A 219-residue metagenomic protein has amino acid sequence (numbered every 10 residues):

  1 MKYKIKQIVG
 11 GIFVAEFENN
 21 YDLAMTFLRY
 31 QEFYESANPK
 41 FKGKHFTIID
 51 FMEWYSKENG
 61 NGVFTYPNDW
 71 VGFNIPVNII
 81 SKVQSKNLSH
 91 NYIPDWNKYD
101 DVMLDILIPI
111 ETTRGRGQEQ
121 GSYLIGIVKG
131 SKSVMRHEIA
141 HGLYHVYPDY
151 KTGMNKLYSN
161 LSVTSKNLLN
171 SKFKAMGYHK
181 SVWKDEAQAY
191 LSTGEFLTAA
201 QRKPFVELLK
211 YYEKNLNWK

Functional and structural regions predicted by a protein language model:
M1-S122, K219: A metal-dependent hydrolase signature that marks the N-terminal structural subdomain at the beginning of catalytic folds
V9, F13, Y99-L124, Y158-K219: Metalloprotease/metallohydrolase-associated module, dominated by Zn2+-dependent proteases
N19, N38, P148-D149, S162: Residues that cap or delimit alpha-helices
L23-M25, L143, K151-G153, A199: Short catalytic/ligand-binding loop motif for oxyanion handling, primarily in non-cytosolic enzymes, centered on
S122-R136: Short pre-active-site segment immediately N-terminal to the catalytic Zn-binding motif
S133-V146: Active-site recognition of the HExxH zinc-binding catalytic motif
Y147-P148, T193: Extended, basic/helix-rich recognition subdomains
D149-S159: Short acidic alpha-helical/loop segments enriched in Asp/Glu that coordinate divalent cations
